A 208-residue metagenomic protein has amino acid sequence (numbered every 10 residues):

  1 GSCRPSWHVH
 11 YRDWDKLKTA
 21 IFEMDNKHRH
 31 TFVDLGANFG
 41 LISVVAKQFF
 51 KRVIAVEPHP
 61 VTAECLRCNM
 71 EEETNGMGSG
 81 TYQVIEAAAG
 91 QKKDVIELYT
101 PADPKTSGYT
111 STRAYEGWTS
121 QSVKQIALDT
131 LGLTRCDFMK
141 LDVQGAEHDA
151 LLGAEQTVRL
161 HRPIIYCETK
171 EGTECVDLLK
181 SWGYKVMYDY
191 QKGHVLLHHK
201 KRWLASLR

Functional and structural regions predicted by a protein language model:
G1-T81, E116-T119, L133, C175 (+3 more regions): S-adenosyl-L-methionine
H8-V33, V95-E97, S111-H161, G172-D177: Short internal loop-to-helix segment that lines adenine-nucleotide cofactor pockets
L41, P60-V61, P104, G145-D149 (+1 more regions): Short alpha-helical
R67-I126: S-adenosyl-L-methionine
I85-A87, C167, Y188: Short loop/edge segments at beta-strand edges and connector loops that shape dinucleotide/nucleotide cofactor-binding
A89-Q91, V143, T169: Hydrophobic pocket-lining residues within nucleotide cofactor-binding pockets
R162-E168: Conserved beta-strand signature within the Rossmann-like core of class I S-adenosyl-L-methionine
